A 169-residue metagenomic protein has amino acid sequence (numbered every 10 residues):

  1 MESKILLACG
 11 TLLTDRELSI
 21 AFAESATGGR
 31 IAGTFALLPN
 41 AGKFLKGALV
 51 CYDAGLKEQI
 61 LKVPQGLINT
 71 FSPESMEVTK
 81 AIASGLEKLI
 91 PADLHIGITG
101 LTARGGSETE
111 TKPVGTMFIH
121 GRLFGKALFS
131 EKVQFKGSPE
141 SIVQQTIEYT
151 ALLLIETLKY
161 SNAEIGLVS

Functional and structural regions predicted by a protein language model:
M1-S169: Short alpha-helical segments enriched in small residues
